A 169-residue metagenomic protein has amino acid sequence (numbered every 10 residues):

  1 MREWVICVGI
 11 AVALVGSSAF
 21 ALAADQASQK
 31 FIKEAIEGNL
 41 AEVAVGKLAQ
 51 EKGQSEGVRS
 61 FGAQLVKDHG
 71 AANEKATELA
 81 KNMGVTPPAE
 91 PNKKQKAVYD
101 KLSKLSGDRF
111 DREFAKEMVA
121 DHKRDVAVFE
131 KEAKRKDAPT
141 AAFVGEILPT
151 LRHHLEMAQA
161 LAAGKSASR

Functional and structural regions predicted by a protein language model:
R2-G9, A13-R169: His/Met- and acidic-residue-enriched segments that coordinate or traffic transition-metal cofactors and support
